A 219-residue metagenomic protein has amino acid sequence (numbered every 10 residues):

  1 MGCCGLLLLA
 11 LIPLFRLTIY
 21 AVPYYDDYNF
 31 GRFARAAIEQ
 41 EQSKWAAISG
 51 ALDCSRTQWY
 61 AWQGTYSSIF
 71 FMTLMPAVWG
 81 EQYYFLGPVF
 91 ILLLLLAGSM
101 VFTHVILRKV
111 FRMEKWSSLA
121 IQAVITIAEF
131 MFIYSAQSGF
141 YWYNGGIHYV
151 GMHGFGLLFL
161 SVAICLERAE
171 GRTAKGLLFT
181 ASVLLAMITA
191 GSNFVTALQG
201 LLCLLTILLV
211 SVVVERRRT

Functional and structural regions predicted by a protein language model:
M1-I12: Start-transfer (signal-anchor) and selected internal transmembrane alpha helices of multi-pass inner/ER membrane
L17-Q40, K44-G50, W59-F71: Extracytoplasmic catalytic/substrate-binding loops of multi-pass membrane glycan-assembly enzymes
D26, S117-E167, N193: Membrane-interface micro-motifs in multi-pass membrane enzymes
R56-F90: Short hydrophobic/aromatic helix or loop-helix immediately within or flanking a transmembrane segment in polytopic
M75-W79, H104-R108, M131-Y141: Juxtamembrane "helix-exit" motif on the non-cytosolic side of transmembrane helices
F90-W116, L158: Transmembrane-helix motifs of polytopic, lipid-linked glycan transferases
L177-G200: Membrane-interface alpha helices of multi-pass inner-membrane proteins
Q199-T219: Perimembrane helix-loop-helix junctions
